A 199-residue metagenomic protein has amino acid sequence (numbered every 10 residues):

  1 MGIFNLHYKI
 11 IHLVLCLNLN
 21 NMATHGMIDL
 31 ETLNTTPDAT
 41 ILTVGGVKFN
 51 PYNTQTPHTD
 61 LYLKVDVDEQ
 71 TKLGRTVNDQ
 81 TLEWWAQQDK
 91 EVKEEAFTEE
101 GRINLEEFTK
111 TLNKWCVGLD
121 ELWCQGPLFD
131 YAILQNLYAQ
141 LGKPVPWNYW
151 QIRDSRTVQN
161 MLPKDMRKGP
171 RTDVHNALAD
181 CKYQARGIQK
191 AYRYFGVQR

Functional and structural regions predicted by a protein language model:
L6-Y8, L13, L17-L19: Short hydrophobic targeting helices and cationic amphipathic motifs that mediate membrane/organellar targeting
T24-G26, E31-C124: Conserved non-catalytic scaffold segment of RNase H-like nuclease domains
D29-E31, D130, D154, D180: Acidic active-site catalytic centers that drive phospho-/nucleotidyl reactions and related ester hydrolyses
N104, F108-L112, D130-I133, L137 (+1 more regions): Amphipathic alpha-helical interface surfaces
E121-P127, A132-I133, M166-R199: Acidic, Mg2+-coordinating catalytic module of metal-dependent nucleases/exonucleases that use a two-metal-ion mechanism
L128-Y149: Substrate-recognition/cap helix-loop segment adjacent to the acidic, metal-dependent catalytic center of Asp-based
N148-D165: Short, flexible loop segments at boundaries between secondary-structure elements
